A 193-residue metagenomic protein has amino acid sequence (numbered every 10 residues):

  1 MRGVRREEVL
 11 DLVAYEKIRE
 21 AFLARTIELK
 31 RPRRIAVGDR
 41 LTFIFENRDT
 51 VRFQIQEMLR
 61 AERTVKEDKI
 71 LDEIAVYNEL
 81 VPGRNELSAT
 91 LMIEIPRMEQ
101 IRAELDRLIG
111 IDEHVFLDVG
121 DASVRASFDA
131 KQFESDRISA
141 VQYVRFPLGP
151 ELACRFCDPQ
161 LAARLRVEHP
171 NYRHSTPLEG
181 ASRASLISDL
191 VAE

Functional and structural regions predicted by a protein language model:
M1-E86, T90, E94-E193: Long, contiguous binding/interaction regions
